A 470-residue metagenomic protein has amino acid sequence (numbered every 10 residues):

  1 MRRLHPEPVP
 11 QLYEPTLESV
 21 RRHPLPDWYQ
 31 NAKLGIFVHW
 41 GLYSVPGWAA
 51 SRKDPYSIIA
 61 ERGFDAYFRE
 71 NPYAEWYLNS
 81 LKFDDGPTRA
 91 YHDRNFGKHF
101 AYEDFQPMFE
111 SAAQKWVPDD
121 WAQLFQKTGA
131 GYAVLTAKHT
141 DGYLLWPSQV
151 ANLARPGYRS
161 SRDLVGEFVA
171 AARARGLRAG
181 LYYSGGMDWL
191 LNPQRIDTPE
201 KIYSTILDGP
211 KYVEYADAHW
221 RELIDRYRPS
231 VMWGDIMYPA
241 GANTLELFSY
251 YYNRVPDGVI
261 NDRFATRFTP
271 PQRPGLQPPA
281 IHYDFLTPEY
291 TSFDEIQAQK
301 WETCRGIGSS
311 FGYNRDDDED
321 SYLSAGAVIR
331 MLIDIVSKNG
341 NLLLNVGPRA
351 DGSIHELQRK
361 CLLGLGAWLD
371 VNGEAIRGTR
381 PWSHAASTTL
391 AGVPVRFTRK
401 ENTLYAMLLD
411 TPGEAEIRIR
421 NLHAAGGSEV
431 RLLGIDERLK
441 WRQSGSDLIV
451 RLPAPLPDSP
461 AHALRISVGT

Functional and structural regions predicted by a protein language model:
M1-T470: Mature catalytic domains of secreted/periplasmic carbohydrate-active enzymes
